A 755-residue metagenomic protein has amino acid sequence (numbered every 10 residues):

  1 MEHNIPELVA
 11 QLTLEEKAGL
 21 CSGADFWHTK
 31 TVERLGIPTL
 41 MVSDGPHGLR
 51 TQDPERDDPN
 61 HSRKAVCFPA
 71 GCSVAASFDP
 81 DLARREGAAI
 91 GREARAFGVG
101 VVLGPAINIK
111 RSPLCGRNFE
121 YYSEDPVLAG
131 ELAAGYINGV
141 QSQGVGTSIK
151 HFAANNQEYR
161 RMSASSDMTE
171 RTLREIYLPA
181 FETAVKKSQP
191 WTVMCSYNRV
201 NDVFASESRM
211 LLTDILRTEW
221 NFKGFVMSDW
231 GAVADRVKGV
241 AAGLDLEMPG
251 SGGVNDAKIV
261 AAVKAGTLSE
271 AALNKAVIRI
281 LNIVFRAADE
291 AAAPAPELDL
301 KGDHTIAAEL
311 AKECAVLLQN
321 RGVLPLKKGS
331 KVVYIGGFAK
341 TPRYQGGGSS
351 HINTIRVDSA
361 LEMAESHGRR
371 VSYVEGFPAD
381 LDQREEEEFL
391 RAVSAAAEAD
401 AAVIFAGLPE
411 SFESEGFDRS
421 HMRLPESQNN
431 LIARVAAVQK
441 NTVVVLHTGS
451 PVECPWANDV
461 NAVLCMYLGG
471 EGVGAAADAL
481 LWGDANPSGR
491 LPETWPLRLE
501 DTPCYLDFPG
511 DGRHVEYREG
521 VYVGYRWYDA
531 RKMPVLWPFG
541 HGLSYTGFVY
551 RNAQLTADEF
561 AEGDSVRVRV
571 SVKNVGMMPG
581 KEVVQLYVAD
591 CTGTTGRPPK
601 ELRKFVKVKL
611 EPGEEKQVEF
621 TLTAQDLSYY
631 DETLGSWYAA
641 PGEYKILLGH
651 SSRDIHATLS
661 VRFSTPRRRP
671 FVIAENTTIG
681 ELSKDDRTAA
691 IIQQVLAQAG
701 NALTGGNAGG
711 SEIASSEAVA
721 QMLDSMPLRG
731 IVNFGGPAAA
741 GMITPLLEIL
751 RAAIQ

Functional and structural regions predicted by a protein language model:
M1-N4, R662-S664, Q755: Basic/polar N-terminal segments that are highly enriched at the extreme N-terminus, encompassing both cleavable
M1-S628, E643-L648, S652: Glycoside hydrolase catalytic-domain context in secreted enzymes
D79, D125, S208, D418 (+6 more regions): Short, solvent-exposed helix-helix connector turns and helix-capping sites enriched in acidic/polar residues
G135, G139, I691-V695, I749: Generic non-transmembrane alpha-helical segments
A624-R667: Terminal connector regions
S664-K684: Low-complexity, Pro/Ser/Thr- and charge-rich linker/hinge segments at domain boundaries
T677-T744: Conserved, compact domain cores that house catalytic/ligand-binding motifs in diverse enzymes and effector modules
L746-Q755: Globin-like tetrapyrrole-binding proteins
